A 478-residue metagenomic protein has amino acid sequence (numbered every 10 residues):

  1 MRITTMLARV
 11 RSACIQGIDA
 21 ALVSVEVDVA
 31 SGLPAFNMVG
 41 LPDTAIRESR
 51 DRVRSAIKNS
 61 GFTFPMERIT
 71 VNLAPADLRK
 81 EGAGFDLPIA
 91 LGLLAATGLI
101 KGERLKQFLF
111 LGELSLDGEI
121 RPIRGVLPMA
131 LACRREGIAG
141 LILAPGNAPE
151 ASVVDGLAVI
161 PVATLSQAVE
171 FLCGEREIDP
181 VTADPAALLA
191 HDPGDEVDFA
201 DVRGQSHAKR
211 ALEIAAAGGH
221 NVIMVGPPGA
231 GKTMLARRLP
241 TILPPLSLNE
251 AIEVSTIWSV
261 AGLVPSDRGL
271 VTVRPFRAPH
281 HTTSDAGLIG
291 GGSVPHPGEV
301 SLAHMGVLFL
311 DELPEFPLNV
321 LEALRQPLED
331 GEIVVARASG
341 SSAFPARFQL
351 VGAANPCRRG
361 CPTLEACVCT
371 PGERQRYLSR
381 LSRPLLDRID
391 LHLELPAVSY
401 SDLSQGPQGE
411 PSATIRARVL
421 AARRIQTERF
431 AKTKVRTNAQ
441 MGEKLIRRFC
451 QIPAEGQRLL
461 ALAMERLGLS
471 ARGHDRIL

Functional and structural regions predicted by a protein language model:
M1-I223, P227-A230, A336: Peripheral, non-AAA+ core regions of ATP-driven protein-machinery
A45-R50, P65, N72-G82, P295 (+1 more regions): Basic, amphipathic alpha-helical bundle interface domains used for macromolecular binding and assembly
D117, L310-P317, G360: Catalytic P-loop NTPase motifs of RecA-like helicase/translocase cores
E175-F199, V264-A278, V419, K432-T433: Long, charged amphipathic helices and adjacent flexible linkers at domain junctions
E213, G269-P275, T283-L308, G340-S341: Conserved alpha-helical scaffold flanking the Walker A/P-loop in AAA+ ATPase domains
I223-R268, D330: Walker A/P-loop
G226, G290, E312: The Walker A (P-loop) glycine that initiates the GxxxxGKT/S ATP-binding motif of P-loop NTPases
M305, D311-L313, A323: Walker B catalytic acidic pair
